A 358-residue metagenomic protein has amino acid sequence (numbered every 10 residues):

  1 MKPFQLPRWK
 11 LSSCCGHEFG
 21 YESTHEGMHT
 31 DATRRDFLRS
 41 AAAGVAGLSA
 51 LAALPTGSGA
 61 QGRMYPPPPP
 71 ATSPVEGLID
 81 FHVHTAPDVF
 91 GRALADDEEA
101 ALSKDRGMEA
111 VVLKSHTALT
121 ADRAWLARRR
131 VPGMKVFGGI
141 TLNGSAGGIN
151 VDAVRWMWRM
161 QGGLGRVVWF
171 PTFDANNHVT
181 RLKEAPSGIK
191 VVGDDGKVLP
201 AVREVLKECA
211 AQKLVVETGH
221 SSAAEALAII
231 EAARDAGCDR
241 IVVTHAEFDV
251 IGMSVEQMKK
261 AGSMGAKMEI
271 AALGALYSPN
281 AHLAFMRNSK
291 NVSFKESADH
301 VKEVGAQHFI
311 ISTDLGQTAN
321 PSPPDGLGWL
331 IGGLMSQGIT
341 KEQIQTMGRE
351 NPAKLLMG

Functional and structural regions predicted by a protein language model:
M1-T33, A50, S58: N-terminal secretory signal peptides
L38-L48, P324-G358: Mid-to-C-terminal alpha-helical segments outside catalytic/metal-binding sites
A41-A42, P67-P70, D96-A101, A121-W125 (+6 more regions): Histidine/acidic residue-rich metal-binding segments in metalloenzymes
A52-F81: C-terminal segment of N-terminal export signals and the immediately downstream linker at the start of the mature
D80, H84, E98-A121, M134-G144 (+4 more regions): Divalent metal-dependent hydrolysis catalytic cores, especially in the metallo-beta-lactamase
F81-G91, D174, T180-K197: Glycine-rich phosphate-binding "P-loop"
A86-D88, A118-D122, N143-A146, A175-H178 (+4 more regions): Active-site environment of divalent metal-dependent phosphoester hydrolases
A271, A306-P323: Short acidic/histidine-rich active-site segments
